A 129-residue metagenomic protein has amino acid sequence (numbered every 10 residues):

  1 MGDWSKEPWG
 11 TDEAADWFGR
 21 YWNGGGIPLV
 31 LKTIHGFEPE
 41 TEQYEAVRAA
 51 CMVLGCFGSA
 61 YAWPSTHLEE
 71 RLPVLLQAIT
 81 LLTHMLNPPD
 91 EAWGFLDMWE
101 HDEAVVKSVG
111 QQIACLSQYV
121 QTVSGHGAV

Functional and structural regions predicted by a protein language model:
M1-T41: Short terminal alpha-helical segments
G2, G10-F18, Y44-G58, E91-L96 (+1 more regions): Amphipathic alpha-helical elements of HEAT/ARM-like alpha-solenoid repeat scaffolds that form extended
K6, L29-V30, S59-P64, M98 (+2 more regions): Intrinsically disordered, low-complexity, compositionally biased regions/tails
D12, W17, G25-V30, R71 (+3 more regions): Amphipathic alpha-helical interaction segments
Y21, L68-T80: Alpha-helical scaffold repeats of the Armadillo/HEAT/TPR superfamily
G24, C56-A60, L116: Residue-level signature of the C-terminal ends
L29-P73: Amphipathic alpha-helical interaction modules
Q77-V129: Amphipathic alpha-helical binding modules
